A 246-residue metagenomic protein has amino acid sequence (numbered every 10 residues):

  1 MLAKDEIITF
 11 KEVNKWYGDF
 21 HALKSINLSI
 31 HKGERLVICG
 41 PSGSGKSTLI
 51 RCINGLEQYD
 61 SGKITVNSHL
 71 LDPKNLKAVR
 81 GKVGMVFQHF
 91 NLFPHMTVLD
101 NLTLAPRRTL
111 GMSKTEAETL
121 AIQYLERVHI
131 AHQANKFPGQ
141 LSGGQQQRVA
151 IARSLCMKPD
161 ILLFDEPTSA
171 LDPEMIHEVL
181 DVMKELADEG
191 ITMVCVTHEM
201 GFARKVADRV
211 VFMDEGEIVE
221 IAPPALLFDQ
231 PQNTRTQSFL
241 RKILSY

Functional and structural regions predicted by a protein language model:
M1-A3: Short, Lys/Arg-enriched, disordered terminal segments
D5-P224: ABC family nucleotide-binding domain
I221, A225-Y246: C-terminal boundary and immediately downstream tail of ABC-type ATPase nucleotide-binding domains
